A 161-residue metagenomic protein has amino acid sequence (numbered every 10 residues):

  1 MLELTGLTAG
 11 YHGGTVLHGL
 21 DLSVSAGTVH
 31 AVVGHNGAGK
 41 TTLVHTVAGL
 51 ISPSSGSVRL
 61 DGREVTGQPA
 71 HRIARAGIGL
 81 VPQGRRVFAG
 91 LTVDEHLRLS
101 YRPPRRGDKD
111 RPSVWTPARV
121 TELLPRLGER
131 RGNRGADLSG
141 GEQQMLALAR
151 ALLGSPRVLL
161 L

Functional and structural regions predicted by a protein language model:
L2, L17-G19: Conserved structural motif at the start of ABC-family nucleotide-binding domains
H12, Q68, V93-W115, P125: ABC-type ATPase nucleotide-binding domains, specifically the catalytic core motifs of the NBD
V33-H35: The feature captures the beta-strand-to-loop junction immediately N-terminal to the Walker
A48: Helix-to-loop junction immediately C-terminal to a conserved catalytic motif
S52, E64-R85, K109-S113, P117 (+1 more regions): ABC ATPase NBD coupling module
R134-L138, E142: Conserved ABC ATPase signature
A151-L152: ABC ATPase C-loop
S155: Conserved catalytic motifs of ABC-family nucleotide-binding domains
